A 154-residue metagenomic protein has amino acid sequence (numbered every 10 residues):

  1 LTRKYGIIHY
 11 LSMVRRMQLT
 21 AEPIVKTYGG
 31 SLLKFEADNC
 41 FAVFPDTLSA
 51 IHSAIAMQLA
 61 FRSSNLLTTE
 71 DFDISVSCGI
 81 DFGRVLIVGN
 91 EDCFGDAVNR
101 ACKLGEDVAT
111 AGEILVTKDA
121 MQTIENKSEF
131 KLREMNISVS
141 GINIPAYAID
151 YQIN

Functional and structural regions predicted by a protein language model:
L1-S53: Catalytic NTP-binding/metal-coordinating core of nucleotidyl cyclase/transferase enzymes
L1-Y5, V76, N154: Proteins with a high burden of low-complexity, intrinsically disordered sequence enriched in S/T/G/P/A and R, requiring
V43-I153: Catalytic beta-strand-to-alpha-helix segment of the class III nucleotidyl cyclase homology domain
